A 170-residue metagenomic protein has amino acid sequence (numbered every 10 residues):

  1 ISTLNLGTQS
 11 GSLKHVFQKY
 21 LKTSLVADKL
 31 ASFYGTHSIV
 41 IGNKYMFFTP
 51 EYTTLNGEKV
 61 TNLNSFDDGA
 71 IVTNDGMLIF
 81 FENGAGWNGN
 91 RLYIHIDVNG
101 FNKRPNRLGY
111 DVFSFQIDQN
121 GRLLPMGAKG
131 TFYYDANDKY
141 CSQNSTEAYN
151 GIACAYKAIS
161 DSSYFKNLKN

Functional and structural regions predicted by a protein language model:
I1-H15: Membrane-proximal N-terminal amphipathic helix
V16-N170: Intrinsically disordered, low-complexity regions enriched in Pro/Ser/Thr/Gly and acidic residues
